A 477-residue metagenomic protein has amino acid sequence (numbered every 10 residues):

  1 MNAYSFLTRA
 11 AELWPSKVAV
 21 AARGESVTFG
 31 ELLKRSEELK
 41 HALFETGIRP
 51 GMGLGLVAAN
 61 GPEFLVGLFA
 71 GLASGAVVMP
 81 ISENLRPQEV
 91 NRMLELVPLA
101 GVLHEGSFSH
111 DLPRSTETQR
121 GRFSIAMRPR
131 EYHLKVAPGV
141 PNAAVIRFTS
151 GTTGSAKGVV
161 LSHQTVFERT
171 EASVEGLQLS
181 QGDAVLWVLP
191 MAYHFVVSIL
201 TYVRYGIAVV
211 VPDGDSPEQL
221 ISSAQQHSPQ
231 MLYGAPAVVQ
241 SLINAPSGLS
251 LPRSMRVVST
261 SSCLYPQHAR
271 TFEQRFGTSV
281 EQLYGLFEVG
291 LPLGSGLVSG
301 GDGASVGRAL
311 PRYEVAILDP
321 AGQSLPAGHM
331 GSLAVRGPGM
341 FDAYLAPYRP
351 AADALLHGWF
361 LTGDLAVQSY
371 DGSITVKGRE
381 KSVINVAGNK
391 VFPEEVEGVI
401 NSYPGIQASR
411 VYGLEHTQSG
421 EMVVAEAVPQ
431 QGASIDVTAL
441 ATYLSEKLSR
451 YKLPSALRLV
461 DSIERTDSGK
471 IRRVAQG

Functional and structural regions predicted by a protein language model:
P15-S16, R130-F148, S155, Q178-A184: Conserved pre-ATP/AMP-binding loop-to-beta segment of ANL
E25, H41-L85, W187-P190, K390: Conserved AMP-binding/adenylate-forming
T28-G30, A144-E171: Conserved AMP-binding A3 loop
L33-E38, V159-S180, V188, L297 (+1 more regions): Conserved structural elements of the adenylate-forming
L85, G337, D342-A343, L365-K452 (+1 more regions): AMP-binding/adenylate-forming catalytic core of the ANL superfamily
F167-A184, M191-M231, A245: Conserved AMP-binding/adenylation subdomain of ANL enzymes
Q230-G234, I243-D302, E314: Gly/Ser/Thr-rich phosphate-binding loop
R308-R312, Q323-D353, H357, N389-V391: Conserved ATP/PPi-binding loop(s) of AMP-dependent carboxylate-activating enzymes
